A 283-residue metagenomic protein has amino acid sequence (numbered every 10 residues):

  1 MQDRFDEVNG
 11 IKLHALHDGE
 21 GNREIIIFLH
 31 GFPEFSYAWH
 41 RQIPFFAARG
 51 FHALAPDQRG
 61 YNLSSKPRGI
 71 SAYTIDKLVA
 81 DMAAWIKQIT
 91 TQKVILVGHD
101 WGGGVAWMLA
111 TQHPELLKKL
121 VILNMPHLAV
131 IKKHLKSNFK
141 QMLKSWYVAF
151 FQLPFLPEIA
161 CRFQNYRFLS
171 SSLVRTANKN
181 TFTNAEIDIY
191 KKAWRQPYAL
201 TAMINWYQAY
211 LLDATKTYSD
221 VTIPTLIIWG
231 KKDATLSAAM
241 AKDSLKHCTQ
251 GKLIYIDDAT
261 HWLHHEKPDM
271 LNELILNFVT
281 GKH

Functional and structural regions predicted by a protein language model:
M1-I26, A48-F51, V279-H283: Alpha/beta-hydrolase fold catalytic core
M1-Q2, I11-L13, L54, Y61-V97 (+3 more regions): Flexible "cap/lid" subdomain of the alpha/beta-hydrolase fold that forms the substrate-access gate
D18-L63: Conserved HGGG/HGGXW glycine-rich cap/lid loop of the alpha/beta-hydrolase fold
N22, H127, T260: Residue-level detector of flexible, active-site-proximal loop/helix-junction positions within diverse enzyme catalytic
F32-S36, G104, A259-T260: A short, glycine- and basic residue-enriched loop/turn that sits immediately adjacent to a domain's principal
A259-P268, N272: Catalytic histidine-centered segment of alpha/beta-hydrolase-like enzymes
N272-L276, T280: Two-component system phosphotransfer/interaction surface
